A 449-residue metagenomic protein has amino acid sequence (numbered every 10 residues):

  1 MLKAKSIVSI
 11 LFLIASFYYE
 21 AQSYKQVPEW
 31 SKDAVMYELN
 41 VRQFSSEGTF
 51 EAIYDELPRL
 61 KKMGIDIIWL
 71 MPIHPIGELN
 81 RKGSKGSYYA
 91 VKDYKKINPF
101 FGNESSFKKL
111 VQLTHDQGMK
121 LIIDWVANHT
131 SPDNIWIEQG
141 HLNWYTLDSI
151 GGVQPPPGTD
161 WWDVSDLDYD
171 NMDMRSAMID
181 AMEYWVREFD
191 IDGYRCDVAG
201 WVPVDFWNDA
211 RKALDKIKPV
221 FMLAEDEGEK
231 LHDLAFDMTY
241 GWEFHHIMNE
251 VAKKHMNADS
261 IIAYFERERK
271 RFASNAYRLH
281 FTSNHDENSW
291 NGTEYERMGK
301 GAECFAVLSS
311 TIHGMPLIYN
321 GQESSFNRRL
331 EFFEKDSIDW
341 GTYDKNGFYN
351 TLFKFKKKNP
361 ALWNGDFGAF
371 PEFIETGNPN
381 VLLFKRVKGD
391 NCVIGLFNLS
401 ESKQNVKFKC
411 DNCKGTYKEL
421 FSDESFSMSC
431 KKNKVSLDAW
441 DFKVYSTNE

Functional and structural regions predicted by a protein language model:
M1-S23: Bacterial Sec-dependent N-terminal signal peptides
S23-E51, D55-D66, P72-F189, D209-K216 (+1 more regions): Substrate-binding/active-site clefts of carbohydrate-active enzymes
Y24, R187, D197-R278, L308 (+6 more regions): Active-site-proximal helices and loops of the catalytic beta/alpha 8
V35-E38, I67-P72, I122-I123, G193-R195 (+4 more regions): Structural recognition of the beta-strand scaffold that forms the well-ordered cores of secreted hydrolase catalytic
W69-G83, D124-D133, D197-P203, E225-K230 (+2 more regions): Short, solvent-exposed turn/loop segments enriched in Gly/Ser/Thr/Pro and often Arg
L279-Y343: Aromatic/acidic polysaccharide-binding cleft in carbohydrate-active enzymes
L396-S400: Asparagine-centered strand-capping/turn motif at beta-strand->loop junctions
S429-E449: C-terminal beta-strand-rich structural cap/linker in extracellular carbohydrate-active enzymes
